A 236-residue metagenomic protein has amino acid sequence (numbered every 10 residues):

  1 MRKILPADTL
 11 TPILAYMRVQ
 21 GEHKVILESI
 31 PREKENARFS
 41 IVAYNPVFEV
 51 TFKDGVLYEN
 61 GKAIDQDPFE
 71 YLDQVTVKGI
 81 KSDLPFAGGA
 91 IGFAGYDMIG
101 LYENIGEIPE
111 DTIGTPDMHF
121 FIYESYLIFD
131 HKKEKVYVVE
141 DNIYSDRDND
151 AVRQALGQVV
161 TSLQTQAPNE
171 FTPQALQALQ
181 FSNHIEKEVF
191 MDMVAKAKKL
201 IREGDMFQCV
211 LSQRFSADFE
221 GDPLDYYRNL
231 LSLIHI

Functional and structural regions predicted by a protein language model:
M1-I234: Extended alpha-helical targeting/anchoring segments, especially N-terminal organellar/secretory targeting helices
